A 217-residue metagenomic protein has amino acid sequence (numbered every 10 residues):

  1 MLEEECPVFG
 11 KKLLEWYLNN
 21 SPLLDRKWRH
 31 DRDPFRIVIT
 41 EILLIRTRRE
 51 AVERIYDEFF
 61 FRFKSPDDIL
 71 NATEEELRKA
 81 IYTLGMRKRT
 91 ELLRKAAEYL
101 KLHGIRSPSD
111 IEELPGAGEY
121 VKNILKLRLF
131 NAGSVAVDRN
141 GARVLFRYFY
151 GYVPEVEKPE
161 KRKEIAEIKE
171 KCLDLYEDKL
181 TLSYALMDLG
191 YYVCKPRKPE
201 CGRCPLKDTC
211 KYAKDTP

Functional and structural regions predicted by a protein language model:
M1-I111, D174-L175, Y192-V193, R197-P217: N-terminal polyanion-binding entry modules of DNA glycosylases/AP lyases and select other DNA-binding proteins
L13, I39, I55, V121 (+3 more regions): Generic structural signal for hydrophobic residues
L24-W28, A132, G151-V156: Short, polar/flexible loop-turn hinges at active-site or ligand-entry regions and domain interfaces
I42-L43, L93, R106-G151, A185: Catalytic DNA-binding helix-loop module of base-excision-repair DNA glycosylases/AP lyases
T47, I81, L100-K101, L125 (+3 more regions): Short amphipathic alpha-helical interaction patches enriched in hydrophobic/aromatic residues with interspersed Lys/Arg
F61-N71, P115-V121, Y148-E155, R162-L175 (+1 more regions): Short, mixed-charge aromatic SLiMs
V137-V193: A broadly conserved sequence feature marking short terminus-proximal activation segments in nucleic acid-centric
